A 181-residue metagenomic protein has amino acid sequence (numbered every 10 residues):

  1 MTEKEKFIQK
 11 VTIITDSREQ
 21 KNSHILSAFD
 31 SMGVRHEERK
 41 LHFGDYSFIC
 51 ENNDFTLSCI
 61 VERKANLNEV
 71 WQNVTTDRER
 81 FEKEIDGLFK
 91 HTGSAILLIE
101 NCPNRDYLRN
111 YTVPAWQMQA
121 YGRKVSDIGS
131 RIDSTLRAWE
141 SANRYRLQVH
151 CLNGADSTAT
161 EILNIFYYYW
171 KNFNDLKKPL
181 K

Functional and structural regions predicted by a protein language model:
E3, K10, N22, A28 (+2 more regions): Extended, alpha-helix-rich binding/interface surfaces that flank or overlap catalytic cores and mediate recognition
I13-D16: Conserved acidic segment of CheY-like receiver
